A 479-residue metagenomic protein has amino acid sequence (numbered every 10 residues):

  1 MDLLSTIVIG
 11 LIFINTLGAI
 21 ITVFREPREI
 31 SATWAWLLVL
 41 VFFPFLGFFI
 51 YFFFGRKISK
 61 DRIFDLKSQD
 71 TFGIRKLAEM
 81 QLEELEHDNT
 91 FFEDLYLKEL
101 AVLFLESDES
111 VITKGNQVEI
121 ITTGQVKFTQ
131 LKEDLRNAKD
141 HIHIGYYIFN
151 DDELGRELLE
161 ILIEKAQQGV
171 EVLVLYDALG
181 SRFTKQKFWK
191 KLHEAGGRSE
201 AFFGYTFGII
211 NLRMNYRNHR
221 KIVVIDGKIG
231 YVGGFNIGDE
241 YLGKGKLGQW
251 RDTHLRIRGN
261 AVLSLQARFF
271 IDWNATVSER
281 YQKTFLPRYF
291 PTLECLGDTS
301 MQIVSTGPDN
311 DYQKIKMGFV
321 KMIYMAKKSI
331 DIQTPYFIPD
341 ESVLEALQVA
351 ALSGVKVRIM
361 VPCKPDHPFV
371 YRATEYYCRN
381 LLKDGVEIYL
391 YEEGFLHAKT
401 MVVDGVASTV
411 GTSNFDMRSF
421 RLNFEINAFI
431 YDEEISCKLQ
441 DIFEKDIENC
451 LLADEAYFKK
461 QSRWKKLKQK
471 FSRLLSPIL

Functional and structural regions predicted by a protein language model:
M1-M317, K321, M325, V349 (+7 more regions): N-terminal localization/anchoring segments of enzymes in phospholipid and broader phosphate metabolism
A326, Y336-R358, P362, H367: Helical hairpin unit composed of two closely spaced alpha helices linked by a short loop
Q333: Short alpha-helical functional segments enriched in proximate histidine and acidic residues
S342-L344, Y371-A373, V403: Histidine/acidic-residue-rich catalytic or RNA/ligand-binding cores of hydrolases and nuclease-related proteins
I388-E392: Active-site donor-binding acidic/aromatic loop of nucleotide-activated sugar and phosphosugar transferases involved
K399: Catalytic-core elements of nucleic-acid end-processing and repair enzymes
